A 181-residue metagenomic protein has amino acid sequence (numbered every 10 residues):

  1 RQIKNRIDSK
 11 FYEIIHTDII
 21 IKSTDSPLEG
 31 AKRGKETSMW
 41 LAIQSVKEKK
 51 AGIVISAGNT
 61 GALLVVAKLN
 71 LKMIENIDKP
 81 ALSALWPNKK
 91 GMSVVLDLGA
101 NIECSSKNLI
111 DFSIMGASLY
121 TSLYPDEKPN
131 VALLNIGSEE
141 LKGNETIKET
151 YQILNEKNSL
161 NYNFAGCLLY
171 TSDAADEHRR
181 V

Functional and structural regions predicted by a protein language model:
R1-I3: N-terminal phosphate-binding or glycine-rich loops at protein starts, especially the Walker A/P-loop of NTPases
K10-A51: Phosphate/nucleotide-donor binding subsite
E36-M39, T60-A67: Short glycine/serine/threonine-rich phosphate/pyrophosphate-binding segments that cradle anionic phosphate groups
V66-L98, K157-G166: Short, acidic/small-residue loops that bind anionic groups at enzyme active sites
K89-I102, K128-I136: Acidic/polar active-site rim loop that often engages polyanionic ligands
S106-G166: Glycine-rich phosphate/diphosphate-binding loop of Rossmann-like nucleotide-binding domains
Y170-H178: Conserved small/polar residues in nucleotide/adenosyl-binding loops
